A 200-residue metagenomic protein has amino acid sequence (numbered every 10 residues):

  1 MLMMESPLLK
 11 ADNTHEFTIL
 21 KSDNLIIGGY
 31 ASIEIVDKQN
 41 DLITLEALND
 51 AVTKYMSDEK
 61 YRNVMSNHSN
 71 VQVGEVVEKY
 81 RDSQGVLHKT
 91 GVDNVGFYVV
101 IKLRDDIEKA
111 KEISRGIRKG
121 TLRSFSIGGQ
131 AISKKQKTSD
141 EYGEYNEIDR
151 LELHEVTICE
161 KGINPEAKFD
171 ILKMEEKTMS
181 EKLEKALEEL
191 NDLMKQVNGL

Functional and structural regions predicted by a protein language model:
M1-K177: Signature of dsDNA virion morphogenesis modules
S180-L200: Terminal short linear interaction segments
